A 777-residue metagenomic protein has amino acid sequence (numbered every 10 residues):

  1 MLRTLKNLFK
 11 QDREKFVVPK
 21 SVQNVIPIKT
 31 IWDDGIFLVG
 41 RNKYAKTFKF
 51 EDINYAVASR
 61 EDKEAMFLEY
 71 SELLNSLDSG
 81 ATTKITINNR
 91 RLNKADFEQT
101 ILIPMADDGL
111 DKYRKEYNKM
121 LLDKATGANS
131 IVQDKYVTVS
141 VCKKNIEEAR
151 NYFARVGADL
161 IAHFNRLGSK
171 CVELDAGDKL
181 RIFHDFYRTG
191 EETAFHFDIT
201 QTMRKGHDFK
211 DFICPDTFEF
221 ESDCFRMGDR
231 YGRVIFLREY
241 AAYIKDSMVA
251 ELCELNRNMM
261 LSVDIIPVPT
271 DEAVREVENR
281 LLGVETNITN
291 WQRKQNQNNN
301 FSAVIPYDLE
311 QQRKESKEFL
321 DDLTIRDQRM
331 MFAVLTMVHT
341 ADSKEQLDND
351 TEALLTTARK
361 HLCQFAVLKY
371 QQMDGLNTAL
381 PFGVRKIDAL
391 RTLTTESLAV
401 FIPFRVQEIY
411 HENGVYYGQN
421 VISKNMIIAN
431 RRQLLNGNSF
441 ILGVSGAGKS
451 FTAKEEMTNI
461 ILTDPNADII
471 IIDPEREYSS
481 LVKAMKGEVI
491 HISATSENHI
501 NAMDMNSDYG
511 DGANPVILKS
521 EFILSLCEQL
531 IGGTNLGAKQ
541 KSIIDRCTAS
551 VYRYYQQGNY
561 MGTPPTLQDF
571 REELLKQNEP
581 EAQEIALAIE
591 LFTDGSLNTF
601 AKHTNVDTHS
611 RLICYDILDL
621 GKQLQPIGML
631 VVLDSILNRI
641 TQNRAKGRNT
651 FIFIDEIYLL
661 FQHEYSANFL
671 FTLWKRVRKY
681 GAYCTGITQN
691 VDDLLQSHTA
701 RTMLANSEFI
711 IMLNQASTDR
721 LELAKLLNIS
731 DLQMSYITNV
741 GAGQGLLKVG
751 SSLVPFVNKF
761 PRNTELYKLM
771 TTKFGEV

Functional and structural regions predicted by a protein language model:
M1-F404: Extended, folded cores of ATP/NTP-driven motor/assembly subunits in large transport and secretion machines
I53, R60-S79, R90, C253 (+10 more regions): P-loop NTPase motor domains
I441: Hydrophobic anchor at the beta1->P-loop junction of P-loop NTPases
V444: P-loop (Walker A) phosphate-binding loop of NTP-binding proteins
K449: Conserved lysine of the Walker
T452: Hydrophobic positions on the alpha1 helix immediately C-terminal to the Walker A/P-loop
N459-I470: Post-Walker A helix-loop "phosphate-sensing" segment adjacent to the P-loop in P-loop NTPases
K486-I490, T699-M712: A short helix-turn-beta junction within AAA+ P-loop NTPase domains corresponding to the substrate/partner-engaging
